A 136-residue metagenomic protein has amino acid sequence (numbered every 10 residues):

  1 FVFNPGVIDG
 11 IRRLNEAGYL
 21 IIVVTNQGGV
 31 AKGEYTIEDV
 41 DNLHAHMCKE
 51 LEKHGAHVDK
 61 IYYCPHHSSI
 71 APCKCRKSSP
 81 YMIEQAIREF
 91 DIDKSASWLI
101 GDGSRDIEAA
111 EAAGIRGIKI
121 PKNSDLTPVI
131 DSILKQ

Functional and structural regions predicted by a protein language model:
F1-G55, D59-Y63: Alpha-helical substrate-recognition element adjacent to the catalytic core
A17, I37-D59, H67-L99, G103-Q136: Asp-based, Mg2+/Mn2+-dependent phosphohydrolase catalytic module
